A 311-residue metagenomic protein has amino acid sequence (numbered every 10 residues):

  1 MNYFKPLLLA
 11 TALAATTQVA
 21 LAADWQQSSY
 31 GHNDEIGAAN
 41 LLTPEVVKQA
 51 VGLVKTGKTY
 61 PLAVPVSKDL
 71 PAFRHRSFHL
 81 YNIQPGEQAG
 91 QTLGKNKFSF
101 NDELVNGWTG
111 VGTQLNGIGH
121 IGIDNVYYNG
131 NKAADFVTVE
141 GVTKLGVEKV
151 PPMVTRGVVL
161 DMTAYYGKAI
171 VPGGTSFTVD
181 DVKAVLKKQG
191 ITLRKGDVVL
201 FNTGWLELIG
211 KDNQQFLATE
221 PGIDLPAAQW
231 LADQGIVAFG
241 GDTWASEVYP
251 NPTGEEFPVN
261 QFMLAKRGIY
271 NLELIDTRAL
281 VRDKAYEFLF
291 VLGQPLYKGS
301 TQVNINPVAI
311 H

Functional and structural regions predicted by a protein language model:
M1-L21: Gram-negative bacterial Sec-dependent N-terminal signal peptides
A23-H311: Active-/binding-site microenvironments in catalytic and ligand-binding cores
